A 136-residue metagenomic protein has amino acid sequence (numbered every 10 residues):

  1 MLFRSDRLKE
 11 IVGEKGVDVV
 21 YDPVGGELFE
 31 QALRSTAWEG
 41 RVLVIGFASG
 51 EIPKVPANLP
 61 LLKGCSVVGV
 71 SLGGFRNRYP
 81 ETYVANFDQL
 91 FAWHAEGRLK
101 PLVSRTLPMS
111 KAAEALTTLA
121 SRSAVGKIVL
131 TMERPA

Functional and structural regions predicted by a protein language model:
M1-L2: Short, small-residue-biased leader/transition segments that mark boundaries at the very start of proteins
E14, F91, E96-T106, A113-A136: C-terminal capping/lid region of NAD(P)-dependent oxidoreductase domains
K15-G16, A37: Short acidic/histidine-rich motifs immediately flanking catalytic phosphotransfer sites in two-component signaling
V20-Y21: N-terminal Rossmann-like NAD(P) cofactor-binding module of classical short-chain dehydrogenase/reductase
V24: Conserved NAD(P)H cofactor-binding loop of Rossmann-fold oxidoreductase domains
E27-L99, T131-A136: Glycine-rich phosphate-binding loop and adjacent beta-alpha segment of Rossmann(oid) nucleotide-cofactor-binding
P53, R105-P108: A structural signal for short, well-ordered beta-strand elements
